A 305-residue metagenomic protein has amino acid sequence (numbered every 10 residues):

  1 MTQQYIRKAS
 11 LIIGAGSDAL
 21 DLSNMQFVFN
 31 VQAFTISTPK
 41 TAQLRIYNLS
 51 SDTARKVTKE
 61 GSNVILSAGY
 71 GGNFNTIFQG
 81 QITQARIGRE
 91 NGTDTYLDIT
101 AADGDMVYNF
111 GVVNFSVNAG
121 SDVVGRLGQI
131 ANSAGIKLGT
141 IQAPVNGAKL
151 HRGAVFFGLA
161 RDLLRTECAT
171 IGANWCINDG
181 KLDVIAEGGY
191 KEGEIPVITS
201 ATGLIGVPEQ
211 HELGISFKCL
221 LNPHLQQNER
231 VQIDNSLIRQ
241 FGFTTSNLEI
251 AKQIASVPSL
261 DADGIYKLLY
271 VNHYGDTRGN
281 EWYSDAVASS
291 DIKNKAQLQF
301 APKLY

Functional and structural regions predicted by a protein language model:
M1-K59, A102-G104, V197, T202-Y305: Juxtamembrane "anchor/assembly" segments of surface/extracellular structural proteins
I12, Q43-R45, I65-S67, Q79-T83 (+4 more regions): Soluble periplasmic/extracytoplasmic beta-strand elements of cell-envelope proteins
F27, L138-G139: Short secondary-structure junctions
S37, N73-N75, G92, I177 (+2 more regions): A cross-taxa feature marking solvent-exposed loop/turn segments within ectodomains of secreted and single-pass membrane
A42-Y47, E60, A101, V113-L138 (+2 more regions): Amphipathic, non-transmembrane alpha-helical segments in extracytoplasmic/periplasmic proteins
L49-G135: Surface-exposed cap/loop segments at beta↔alpha junctions
G69, E187, S236: Surface loops and adjacent helix of pleckstrin homology
R89, D94-Y108, T140-E209: Short beta-strand-centered interaction patches in the first periplasmic/extracellular domains of large envelope
